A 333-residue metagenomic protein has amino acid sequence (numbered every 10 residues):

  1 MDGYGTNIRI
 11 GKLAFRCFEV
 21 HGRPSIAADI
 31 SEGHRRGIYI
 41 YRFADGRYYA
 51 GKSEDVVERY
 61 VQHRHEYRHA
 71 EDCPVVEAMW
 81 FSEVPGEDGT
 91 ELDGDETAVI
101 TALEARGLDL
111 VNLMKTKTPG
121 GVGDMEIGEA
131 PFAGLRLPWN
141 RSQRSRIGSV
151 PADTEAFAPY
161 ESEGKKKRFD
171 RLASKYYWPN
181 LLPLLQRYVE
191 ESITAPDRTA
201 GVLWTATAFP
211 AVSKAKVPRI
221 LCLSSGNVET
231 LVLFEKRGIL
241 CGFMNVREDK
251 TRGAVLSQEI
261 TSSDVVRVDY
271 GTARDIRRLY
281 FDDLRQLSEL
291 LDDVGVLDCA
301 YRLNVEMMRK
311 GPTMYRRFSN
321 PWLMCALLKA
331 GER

Functional and structural regions predicted by a protein language model:
M1-H34, H65-E71, V75-E77, F81-R333: Boundary/linker segments flanking structured domains
I38-E71, A98: GIY-YIG-like beta-to-alpha core
